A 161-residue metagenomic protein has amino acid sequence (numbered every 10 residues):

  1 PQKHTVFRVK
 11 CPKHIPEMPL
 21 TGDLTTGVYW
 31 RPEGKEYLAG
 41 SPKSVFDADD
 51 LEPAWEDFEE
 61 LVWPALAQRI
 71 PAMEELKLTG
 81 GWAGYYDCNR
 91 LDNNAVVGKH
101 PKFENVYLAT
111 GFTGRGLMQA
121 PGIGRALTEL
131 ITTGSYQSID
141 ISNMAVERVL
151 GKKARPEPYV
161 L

Functional and structural regions predicted by a protein language model:
P1-T5: Predominantly flavin-linked oxidoreductase catalytic cores and closely associated redox partners
K10-L108: Active-site lid/adjacent beta-loop-alpha segment flanking the redox-cofactor pocket in flavoenzymes
A67-L161: C-terminal catalytic lobe of FAD-dependent flavoproteins
